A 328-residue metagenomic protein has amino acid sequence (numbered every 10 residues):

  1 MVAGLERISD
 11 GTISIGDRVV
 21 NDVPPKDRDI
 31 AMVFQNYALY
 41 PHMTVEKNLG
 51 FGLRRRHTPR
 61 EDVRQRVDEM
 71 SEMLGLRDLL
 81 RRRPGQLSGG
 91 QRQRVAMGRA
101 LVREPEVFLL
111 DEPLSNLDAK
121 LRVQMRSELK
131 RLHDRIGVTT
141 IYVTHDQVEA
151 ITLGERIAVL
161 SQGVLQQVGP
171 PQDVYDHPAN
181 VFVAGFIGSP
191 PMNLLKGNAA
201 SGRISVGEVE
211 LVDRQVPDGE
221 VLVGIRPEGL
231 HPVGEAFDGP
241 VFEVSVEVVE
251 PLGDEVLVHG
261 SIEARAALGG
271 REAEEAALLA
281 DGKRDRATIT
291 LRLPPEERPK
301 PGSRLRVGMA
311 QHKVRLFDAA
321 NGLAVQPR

Functional and structural regions predicted by a protein language model:
A3: Helix-to-loop junction immediately C-terminal to a conserved catalytic motif
R7, V23-F182: ABC ATPase nucleotide-binding domains
T12-S14, R18-V19, V164: ATP-binding/catalytic-site motifs of ATP-hydrolyzing domains
R81, G188-N193, P217, L252-D254: Short flexible coil/turn linkers enriched for glycine and charged/polar residues that connect secondary-structure
H177-A199, G224: C-terminal boundary and immediately downstream tail of ABC-type ATPase nucleotide-binding domains
G202-R328: Non-catalytic connector elements of ABC transporters
